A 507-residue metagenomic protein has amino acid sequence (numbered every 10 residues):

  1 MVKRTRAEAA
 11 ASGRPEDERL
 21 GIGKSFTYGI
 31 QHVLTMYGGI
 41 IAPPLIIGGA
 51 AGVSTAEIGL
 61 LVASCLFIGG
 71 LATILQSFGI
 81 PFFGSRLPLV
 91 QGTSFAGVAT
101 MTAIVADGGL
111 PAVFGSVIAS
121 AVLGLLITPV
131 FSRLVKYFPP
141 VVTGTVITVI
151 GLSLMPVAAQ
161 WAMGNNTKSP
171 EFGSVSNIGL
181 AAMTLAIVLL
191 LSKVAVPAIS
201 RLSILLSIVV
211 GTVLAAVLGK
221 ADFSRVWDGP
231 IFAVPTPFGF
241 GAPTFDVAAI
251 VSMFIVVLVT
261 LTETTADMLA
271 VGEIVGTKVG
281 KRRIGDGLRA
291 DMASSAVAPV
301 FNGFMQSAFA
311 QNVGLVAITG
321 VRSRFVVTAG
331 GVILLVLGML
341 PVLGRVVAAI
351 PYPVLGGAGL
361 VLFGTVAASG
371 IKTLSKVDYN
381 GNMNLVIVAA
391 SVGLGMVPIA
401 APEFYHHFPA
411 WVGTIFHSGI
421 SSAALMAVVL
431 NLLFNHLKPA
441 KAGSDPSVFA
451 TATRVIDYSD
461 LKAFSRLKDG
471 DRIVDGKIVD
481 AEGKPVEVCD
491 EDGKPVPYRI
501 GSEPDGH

Functional and structural regions predicted by a protein language model:
V2, E8-A11, P15, R19 (+4 more regions): Hydrophobic transmembrane alpha-helices of multi-pass solute/ion transporters
K3-E8, I40-P44, G48, T184-V194 (+5 more regions): Juxtamembrane interface elements at the cytosolic ends of transmembrane helices in multi-pass membrane proteins
D17, I22-K24, G48-R86, S252-R324: Membrane-embedded helical hairpins/re-entrant loop segments and their flanking transmembrane helices within multi-pass
G23-I40, G173-L185, L202-S203, L218 (+2 more regions): Hydrophobic, membrane-embedded alpha-helices of multi-pass small-molecule transporters
G29-I46, V90-G97: The first (N-terminal) embedded transmembrane alpha-helix
L60, F82-F95, K136-T145, I199-L205 (+4 more regions): Short, non-helical or kinked segments that cap or interrupt transmembrane helices
I104-D222, G331-G443: Membrane-embedded alpha-helical modules
G419-H507: Terminal cytosolic tails of multi-pass membrane transporters, especially the segment immediately following the final
